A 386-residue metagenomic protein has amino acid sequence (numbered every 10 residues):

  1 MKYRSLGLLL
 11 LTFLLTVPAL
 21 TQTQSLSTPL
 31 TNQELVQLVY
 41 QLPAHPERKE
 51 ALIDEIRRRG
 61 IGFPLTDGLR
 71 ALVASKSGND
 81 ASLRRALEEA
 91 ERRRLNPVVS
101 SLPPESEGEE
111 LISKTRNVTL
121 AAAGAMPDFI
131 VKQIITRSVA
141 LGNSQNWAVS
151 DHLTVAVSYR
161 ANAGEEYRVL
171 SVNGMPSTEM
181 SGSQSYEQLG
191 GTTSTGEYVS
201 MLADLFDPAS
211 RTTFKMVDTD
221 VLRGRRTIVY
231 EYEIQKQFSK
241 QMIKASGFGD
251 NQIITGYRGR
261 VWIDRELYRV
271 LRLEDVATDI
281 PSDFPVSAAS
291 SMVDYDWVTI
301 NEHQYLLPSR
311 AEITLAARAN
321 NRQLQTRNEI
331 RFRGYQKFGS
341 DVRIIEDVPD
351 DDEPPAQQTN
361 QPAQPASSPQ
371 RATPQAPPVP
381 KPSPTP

Functional and structural regions predicted by a protein language model:
M1-S5: Positively charged n-region of N-terminal signal peptides that target proteins for export
G7, E55-R57, V118: Short, functionally important structural connectors and interaction interfaces within domains
G7-P18: Bacterial N-terminal signal peptides
L10-T12, T31-E34, L38-Q41, H45-I53 (+5 more regions): Extended interaction regions within the primary functional domain
T16, L20-T23, E231: Hydrophobic, helix-prone linear segments
T21-P103: General marker for long, soluble alpha-helical cores
N79-L83, R258, I263: Structural alpha-beta junctions
L95-R258, R265-L271, V276-S290, D296-P308 (+1 more regions): Structured extracytoplasmic
